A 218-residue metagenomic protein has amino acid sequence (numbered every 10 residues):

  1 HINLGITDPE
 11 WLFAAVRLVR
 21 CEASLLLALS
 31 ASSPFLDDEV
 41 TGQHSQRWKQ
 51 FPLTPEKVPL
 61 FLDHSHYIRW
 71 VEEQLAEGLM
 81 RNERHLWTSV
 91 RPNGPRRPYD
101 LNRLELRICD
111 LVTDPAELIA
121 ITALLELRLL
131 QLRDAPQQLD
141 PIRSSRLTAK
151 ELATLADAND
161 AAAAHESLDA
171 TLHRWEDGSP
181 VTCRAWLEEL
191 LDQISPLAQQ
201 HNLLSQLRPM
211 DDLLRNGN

Functional and structural regions predicted by a protein language model:
I2: An acidic/histidine-cluster motif and surrounding catalytic segment that typifies divalent-metal-assisted enzyme active
G5-L27, D114-E126: Helical (often loop-to-helix) elements that flank the catalytic cores of nucleotide-handling enzymes
D8, V16-L62: An exposed, glycine/acidic-rich loop-and-rim segment of catalytic or binding clefts
L36, Q46-N218: C-terminal accessory/tail domains of diverse enzymes
